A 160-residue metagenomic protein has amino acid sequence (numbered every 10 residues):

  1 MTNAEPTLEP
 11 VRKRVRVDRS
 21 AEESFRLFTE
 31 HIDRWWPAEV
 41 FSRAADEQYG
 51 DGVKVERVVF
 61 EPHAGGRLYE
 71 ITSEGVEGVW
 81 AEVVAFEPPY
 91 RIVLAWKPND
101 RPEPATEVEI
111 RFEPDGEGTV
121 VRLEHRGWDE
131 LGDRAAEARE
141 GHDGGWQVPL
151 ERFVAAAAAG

Functional and structural regions predicted by a protein language model:
M1-D51: Hydrophobic ligand-binding cavity/cleft-lining segments
S24-F28, L68, V83, L94 (+3 more regions): Hydrophobic pocket/interface hotspot
F28, W35-W36, R57, F86 (+3 more regions): Tryptophan-centric aromatic hotspots in well-structured domains and transmembrane helices
T29-D33, P88, E151, A155-A159: Residues at helix-coil transition
H31-V79: Short beta-edge strand/loop motif at the mouth of beta-sheet-based domains
V58-A64, Y69-E117, R126: Hydrophobic-ligand binding "helix-grip"
R126-G160: A conserved amphipathic terminal alpha-helix motif
